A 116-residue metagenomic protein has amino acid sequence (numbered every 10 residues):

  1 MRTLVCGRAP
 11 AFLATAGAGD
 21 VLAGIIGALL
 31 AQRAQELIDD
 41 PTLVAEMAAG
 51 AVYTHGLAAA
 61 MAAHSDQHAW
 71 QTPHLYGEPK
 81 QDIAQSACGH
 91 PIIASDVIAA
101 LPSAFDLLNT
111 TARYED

Functional and structural regions predicted by a protein language model:
M1-D116: Small-residue (G/A/S/T)-rich helix-start motifs and N-terminal tracts that mark the onset
